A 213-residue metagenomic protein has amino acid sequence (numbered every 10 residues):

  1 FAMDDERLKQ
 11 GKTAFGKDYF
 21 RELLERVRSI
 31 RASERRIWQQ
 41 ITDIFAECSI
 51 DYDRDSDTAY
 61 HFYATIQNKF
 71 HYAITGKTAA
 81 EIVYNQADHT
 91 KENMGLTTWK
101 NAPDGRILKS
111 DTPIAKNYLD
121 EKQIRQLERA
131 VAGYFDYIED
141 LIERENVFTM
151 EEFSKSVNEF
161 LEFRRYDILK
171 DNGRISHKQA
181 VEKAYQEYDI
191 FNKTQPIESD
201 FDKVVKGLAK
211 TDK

Functional and structural regions predicted by a protein language model:
F1-K213: Positively charged, phosphate-engaging catalytic surfaces used for nucleic-acid and nucleotide handling
